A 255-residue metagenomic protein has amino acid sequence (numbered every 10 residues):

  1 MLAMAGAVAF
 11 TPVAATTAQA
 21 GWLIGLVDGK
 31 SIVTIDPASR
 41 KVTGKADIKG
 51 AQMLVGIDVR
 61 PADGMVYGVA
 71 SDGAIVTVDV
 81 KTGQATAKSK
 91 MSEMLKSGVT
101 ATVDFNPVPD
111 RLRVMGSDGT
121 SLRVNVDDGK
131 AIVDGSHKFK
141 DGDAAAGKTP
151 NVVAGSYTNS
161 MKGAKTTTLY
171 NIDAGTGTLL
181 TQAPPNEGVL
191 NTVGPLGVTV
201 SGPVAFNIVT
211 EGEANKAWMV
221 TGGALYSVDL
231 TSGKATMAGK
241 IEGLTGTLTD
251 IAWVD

Functional and structural regions predicted by a protein language model:
M1-A18: Gram-negative bacterial Sec-dependent N-terminal signal peptides
Q19-P37: An edge-strand/N-cap motif at the start of beta-rich repeat modules
W22-L26, G64-G68, R111-V114, A164 (+2 more regions): Conserved beta-propeller blade signature
G29-V33, G64, D72-V76, D118-S121 (+2 more regions): Loop/turn residues immediately N-terminal
D36-R40, D79-G83, V126-G129, A183-E187 (+1 more regions): Short loop/turn segments that connect beta-strands within beta-propeller blades
K41-K49, Q84-M94, V133-A145, V189-V198 (+1 more regions): A short beta-strand motif characteristic of beta-propeller blades
G56-G64, M94-D110, G147-K165, G202-E213 (+1 more regions): Structural signature of eukaryotic scaffold interfaces centered on beta-propeller domains
A235-D255: Blade-level signature of beta-propeller repeat domains, shared across WD40, Kelch, NHL, RCC1 and BNR/Asp-box propellers
